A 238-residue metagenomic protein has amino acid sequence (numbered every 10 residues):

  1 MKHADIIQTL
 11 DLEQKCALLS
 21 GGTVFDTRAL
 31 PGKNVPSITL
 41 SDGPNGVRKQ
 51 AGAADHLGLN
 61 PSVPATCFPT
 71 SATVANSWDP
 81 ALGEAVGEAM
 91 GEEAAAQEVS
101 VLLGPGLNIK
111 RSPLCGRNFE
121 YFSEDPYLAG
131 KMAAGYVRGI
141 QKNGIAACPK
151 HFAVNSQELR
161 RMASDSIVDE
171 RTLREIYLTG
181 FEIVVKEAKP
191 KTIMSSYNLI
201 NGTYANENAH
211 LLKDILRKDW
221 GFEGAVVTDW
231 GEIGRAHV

Functional and structural regions predicted by a protein language model:
M1-H237: Glycoside hydrolase catalytic-domain context in secreted enzymes
